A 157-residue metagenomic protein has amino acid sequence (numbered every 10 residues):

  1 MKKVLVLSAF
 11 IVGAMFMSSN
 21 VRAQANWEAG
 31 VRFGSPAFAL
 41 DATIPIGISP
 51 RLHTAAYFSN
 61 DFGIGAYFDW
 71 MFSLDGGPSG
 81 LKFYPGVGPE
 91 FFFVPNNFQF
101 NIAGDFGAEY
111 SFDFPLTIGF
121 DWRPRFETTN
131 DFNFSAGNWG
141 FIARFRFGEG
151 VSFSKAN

Functional and structural regions predicted by a protein language model:
M1-L7: Bacterial N-terminal signal peptides that target proteins for export
L7, A14-V21: C-terminal segment of classical bacterial N-terminal signal peptides
V21-N26, S49, S73-F83, N96 (+2 more regions): Short loop/turn motifs that connect adjacent beta-strands in outer-membrane beta-barrel proteins
A25, G34-F38, N60-I64, L81 (+2 more regions): Residues that define the transmembrane beta-barrel architecture of outer-membrane proteins
A25-N60, K82-F93, I118-T128: Transmembrane beta-strand segments that form the barrel wall of outer-membrane beta-barrel proteins
A37, F68, S135-N157: Outer-membrane beta-barrel "beta-signal"
T43-G47, D69-D75, E109-S111, R144-G148: Structural signature of outer-membrane beta-barrel channels/translocons
I64-F106: Mid-chain, structured segments of secreted extracytoplasmic proteins
